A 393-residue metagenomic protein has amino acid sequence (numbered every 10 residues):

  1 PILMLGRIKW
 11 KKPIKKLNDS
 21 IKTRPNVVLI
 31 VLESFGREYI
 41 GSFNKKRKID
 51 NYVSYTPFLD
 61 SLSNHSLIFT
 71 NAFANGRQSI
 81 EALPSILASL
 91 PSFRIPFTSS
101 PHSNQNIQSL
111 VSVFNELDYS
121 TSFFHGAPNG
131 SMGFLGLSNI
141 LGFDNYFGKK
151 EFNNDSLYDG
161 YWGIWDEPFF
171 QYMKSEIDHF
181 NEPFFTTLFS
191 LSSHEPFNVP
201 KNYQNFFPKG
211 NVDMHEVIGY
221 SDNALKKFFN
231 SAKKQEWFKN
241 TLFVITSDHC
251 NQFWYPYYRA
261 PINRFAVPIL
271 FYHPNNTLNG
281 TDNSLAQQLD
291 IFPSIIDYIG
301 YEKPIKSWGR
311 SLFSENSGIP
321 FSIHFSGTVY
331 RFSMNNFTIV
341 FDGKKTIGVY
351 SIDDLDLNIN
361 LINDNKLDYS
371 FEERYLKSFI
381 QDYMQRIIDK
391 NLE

Functional and structural regions predicted by a protein language model:
L3-E393: Solvent-exposed soluble domains appended to multi-pass membrane proteins
